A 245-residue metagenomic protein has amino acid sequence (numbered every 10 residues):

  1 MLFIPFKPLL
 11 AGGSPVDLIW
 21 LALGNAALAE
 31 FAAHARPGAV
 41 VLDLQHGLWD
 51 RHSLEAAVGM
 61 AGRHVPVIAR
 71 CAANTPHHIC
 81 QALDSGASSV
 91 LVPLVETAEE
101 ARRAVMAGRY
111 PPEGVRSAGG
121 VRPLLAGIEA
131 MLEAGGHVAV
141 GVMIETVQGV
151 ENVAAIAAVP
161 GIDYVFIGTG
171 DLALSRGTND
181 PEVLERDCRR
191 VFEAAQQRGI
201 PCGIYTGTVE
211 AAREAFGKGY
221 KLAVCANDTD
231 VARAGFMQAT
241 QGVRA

Functional and structural regions predicted by a protein language model:
M1-A22, L125-G136, R189-R190, Q196-Q197: N-terminal amphipathic alpha-helix/helix-capping segment at the start of soluble metabolic enzymes
P15-L21, V40-L42, V67-R70, V90-V92 (+4 more regions): Hydrophobic faces of well-ordered beta-strands that scaffold small-molecule active sites in alpha/beta enzyme cores
L21-H34, A73-Q81, V147-V159, G207-R213: Short, acidic/polar
L28-E55, I167-E182: Glycine-rich, proline-tolerant flexible connector loops at the mouths of alpha/beta enzymes
A35-G38, D84-V92, A155-V165, E214-A234: Structural recognition of alpha->loop->beta junctions
R51-D84, M106-G114, A134-G136, D180-I204 (+1 more regions): Alpha-helix-loop-beta-strand connector modules within alpha/beta enzyme cores
H77, L83, A87-P160, Y164 (+1 more regions): Conserved anion-binding
R116-A126, V138, I144-E151, E182-A245: C-terminal alpha-helical cap/extension of soluble enzyme domains
